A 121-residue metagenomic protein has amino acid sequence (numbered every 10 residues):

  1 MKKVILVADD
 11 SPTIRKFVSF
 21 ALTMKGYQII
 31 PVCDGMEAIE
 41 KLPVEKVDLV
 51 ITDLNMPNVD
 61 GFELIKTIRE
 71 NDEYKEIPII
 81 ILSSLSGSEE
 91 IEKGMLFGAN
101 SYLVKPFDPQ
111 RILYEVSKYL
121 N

Functional and structural regions predicted by a protein language model:
K16-M24: Charged docking surfaces used in two-component/phosphorelay signaling
G26-C33, K41: Short hydrophobic/Thr-rich beta-strand motif most characteristic of the beta2 strand and flanking loop of CheY-like
K46-I51: Active-site beta3 strand of CheY-like receiver
M56: Receiver (REC) domain active-site loop signature in two-component systems and cognate sites in sensor histidine kinases
F107-V116: C-terminal output helix
